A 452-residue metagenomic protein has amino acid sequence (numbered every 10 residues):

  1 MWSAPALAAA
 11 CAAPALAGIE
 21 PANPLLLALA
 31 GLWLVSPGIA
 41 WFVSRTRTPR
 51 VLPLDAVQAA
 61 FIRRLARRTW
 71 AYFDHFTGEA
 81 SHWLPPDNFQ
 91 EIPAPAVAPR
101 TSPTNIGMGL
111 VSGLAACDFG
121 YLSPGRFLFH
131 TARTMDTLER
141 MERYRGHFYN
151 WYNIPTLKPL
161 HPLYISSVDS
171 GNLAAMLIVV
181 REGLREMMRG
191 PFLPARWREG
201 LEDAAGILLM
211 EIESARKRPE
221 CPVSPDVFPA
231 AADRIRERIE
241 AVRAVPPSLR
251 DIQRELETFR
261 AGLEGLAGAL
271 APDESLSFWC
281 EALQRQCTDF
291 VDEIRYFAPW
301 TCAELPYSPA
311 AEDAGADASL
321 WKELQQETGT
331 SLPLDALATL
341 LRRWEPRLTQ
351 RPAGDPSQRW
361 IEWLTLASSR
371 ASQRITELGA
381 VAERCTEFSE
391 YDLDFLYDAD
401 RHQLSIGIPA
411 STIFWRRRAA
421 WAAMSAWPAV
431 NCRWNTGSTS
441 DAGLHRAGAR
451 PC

Functional and structural regions predicted by a protein language model:
M1, A12-C452: Acidic, mature catalytic/reactive cores of soluble proteins
W2-A6: Select subsegments of transmembrane alpha-helices in polytopic membrane proteins, especially boundary-proximal
